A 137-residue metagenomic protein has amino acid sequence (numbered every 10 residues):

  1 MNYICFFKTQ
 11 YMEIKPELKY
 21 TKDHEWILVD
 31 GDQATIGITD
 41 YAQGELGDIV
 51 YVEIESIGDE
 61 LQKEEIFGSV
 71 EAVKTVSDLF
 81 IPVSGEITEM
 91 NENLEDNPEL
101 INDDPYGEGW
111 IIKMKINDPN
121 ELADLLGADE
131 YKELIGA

Functional and structural regions predicted by a protein language model:
M1-Y11: Short, Lys/Arg-enriched N-terminal segments with co-localized hydrophobic residues within the first ~10-30 amino acids
T9-I66, E99, D103-A137: Acidic, low-complexity mobile loops and tails
E45-Y51, V73, I81-S84: Short, solvent-exposed beta-edge and connector elements
E64, V70-E71, M90: Residue-level recognition of conserved beta-strand edge/terminus positions
A72-D78, E92: Short, conserved catalytic or interaction motifs in soluble domains
D78-P82, K115: Histidine- and aromatic-rich ligand-binding microenvironments
S84-L100, D104: Short peripheral tails and domain-boundary helices/loops at the edges of structured domains
